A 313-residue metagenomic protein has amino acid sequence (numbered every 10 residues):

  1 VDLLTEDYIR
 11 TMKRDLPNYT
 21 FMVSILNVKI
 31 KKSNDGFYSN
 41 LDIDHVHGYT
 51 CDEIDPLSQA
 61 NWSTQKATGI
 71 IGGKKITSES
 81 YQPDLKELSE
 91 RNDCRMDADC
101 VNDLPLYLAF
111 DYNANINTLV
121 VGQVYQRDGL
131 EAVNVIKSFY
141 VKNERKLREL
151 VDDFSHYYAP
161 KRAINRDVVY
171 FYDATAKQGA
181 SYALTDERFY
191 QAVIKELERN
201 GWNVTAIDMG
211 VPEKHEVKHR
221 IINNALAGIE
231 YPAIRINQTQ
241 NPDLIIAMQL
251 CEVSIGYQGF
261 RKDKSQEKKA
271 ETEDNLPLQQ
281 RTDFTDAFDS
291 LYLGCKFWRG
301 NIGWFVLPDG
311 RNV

Functional and structural regions predicted by a protein language model:
D2-A109: ATPase catalytic-site recognition across NTP-hydrolyzing enzymes
I25, S58, Y170, M248 (+1 more regions): A residue-level signal for conserved active-site and pocket-lining positions in enzyme catalytic cores
K29, Y112-A114, Y140, A174: Short, flexible loop/turn elements at secondary-structure junctions
V101-Y125: Gly/Thr-rich phosphate-binding beta-strand-loop-beta motif of the actin/hexokinase/Hsp70
D111, D173, D283-D286: Acidic active-site catalytic centers that drive phospho-/nucleotidyl reactions and related ester hydrolyses
L130-T272, W298: Mg2+-dependent endonuclease catalytic cores in nucleic-acid-processing enzymes, primarily RNase H-like
E273-W304, P308: Acidic, Mg2+-coordinating catalytic module of metal-dependent nucleases/exonucleases that use a two-metal-ion mechanism
